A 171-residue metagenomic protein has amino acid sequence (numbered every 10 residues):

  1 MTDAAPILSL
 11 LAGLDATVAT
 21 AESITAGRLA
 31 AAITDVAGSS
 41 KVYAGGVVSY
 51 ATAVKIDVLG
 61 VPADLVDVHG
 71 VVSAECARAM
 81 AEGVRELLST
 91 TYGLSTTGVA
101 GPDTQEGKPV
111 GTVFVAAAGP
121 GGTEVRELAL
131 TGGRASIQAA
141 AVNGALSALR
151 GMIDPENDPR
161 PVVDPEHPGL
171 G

Functional and structural regions predicted by a protein language model:
M1-G171: Short alpha-helical segments enriched in small residues
